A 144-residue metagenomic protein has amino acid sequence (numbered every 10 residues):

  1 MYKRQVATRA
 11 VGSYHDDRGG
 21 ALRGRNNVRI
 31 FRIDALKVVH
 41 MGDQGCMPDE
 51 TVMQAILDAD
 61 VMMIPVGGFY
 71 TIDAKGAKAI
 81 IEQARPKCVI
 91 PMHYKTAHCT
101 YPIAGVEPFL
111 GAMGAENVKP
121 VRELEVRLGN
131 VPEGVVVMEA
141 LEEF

Functional and structural regions predicted by a protein language model:
Y2, K78-I81, L110: Conserved protein kinase catalytic domain
K3-L57, V61, F69-K75, K119-F144: Core dinuclear metal-dependent hydrolase active-site scaffold
D16, G68-F69, K95-T100: Short histidine/acidic/glycine/proline-rich micro-motifs that form metal- and phosphate-coordinating active-site loops
L57, R85, G114: Short conserved AdoMet
D60-I64, G68, A74-Y94: Proline-aspartate-enriched helix->loop->beta-strand connector
C88-F144: Binuclear metal-ion centers of metallo-dependent hydrolases, dominated by the metallo-beta-lactamase
